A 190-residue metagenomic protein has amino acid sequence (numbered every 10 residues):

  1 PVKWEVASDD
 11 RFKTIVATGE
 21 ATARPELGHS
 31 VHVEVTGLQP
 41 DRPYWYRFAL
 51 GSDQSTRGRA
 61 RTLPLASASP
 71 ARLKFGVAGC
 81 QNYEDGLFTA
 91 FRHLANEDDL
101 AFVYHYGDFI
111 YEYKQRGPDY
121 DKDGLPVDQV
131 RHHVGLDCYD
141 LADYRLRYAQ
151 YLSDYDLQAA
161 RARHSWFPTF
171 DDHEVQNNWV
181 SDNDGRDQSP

Functional and structural regions predicted by a protein language model:
P1-P190: Metal-dependent phosphoester/phosphodiester hydrolase catalytic core
